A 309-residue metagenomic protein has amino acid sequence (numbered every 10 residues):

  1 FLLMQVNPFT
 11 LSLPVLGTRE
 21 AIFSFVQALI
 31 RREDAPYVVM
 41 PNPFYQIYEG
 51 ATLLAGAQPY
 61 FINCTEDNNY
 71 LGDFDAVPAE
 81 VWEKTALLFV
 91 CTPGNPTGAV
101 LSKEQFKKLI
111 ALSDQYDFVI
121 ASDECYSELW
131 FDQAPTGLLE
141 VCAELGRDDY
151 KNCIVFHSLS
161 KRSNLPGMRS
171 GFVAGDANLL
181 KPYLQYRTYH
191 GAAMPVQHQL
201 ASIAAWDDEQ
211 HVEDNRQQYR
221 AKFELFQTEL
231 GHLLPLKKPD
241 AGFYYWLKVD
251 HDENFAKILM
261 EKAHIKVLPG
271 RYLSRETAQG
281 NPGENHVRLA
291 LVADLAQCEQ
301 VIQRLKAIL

Functional and structural regions predicted by a protein language model:
L2-L309: PLP-dependent class I/II
